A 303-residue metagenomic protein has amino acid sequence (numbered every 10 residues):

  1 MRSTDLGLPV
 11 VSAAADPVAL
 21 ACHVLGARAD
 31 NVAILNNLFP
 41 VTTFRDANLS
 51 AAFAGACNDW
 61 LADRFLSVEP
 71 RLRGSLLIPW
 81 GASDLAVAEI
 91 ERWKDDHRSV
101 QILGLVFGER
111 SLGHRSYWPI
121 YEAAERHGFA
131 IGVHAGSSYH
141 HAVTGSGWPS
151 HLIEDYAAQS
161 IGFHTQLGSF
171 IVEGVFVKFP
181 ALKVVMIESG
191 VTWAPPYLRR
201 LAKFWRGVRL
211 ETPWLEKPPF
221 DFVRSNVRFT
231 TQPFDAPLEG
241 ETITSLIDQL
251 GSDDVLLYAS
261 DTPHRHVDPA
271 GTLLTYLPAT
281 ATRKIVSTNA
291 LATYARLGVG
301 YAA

Functional and structural regions predicted by a protein language model:
M1-A303: Helix-coil boundary/capping segments in enzymes
